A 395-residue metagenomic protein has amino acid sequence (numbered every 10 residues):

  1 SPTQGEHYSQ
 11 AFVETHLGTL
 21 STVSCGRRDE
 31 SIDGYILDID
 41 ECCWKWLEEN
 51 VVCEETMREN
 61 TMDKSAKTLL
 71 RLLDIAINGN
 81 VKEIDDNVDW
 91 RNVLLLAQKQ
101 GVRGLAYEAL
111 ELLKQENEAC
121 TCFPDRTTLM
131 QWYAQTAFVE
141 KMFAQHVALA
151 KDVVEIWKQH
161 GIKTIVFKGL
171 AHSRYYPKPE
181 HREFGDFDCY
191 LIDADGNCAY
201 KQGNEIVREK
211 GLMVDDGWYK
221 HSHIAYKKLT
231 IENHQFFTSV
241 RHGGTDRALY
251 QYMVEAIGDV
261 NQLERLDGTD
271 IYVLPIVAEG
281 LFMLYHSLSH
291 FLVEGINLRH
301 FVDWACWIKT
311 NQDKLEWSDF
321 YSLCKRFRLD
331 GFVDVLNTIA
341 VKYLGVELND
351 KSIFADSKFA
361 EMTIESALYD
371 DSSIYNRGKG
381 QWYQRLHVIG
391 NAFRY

Functional and structural regions predicted by a protein language model:
S1, S9, S21-S24, S31: Serine residues within intrinsically disordered or low-complexity segments
Q4-Q10, H16, Y35, Q115: Low-complexity, intrinsically disordered or signal/transmembrane-proximal segments
L17-L20, L37, L47: Leucine-biased recognition of intrinsically disordered, low-complexity hydrophobic segments
C25, C42-C43, C53: Cysteine-centered motifs
R27-R28, R58: Basic polycationic patches enriched in arginine
E49-T61: Short, Lys/Arg-enriched N-terminal segments with co-localized hydrophobic residues within the first ~10-30 amino acids
R58-G185, L191-Y395: Conserved NTP-donor binding/palm subdomain of two-metal-ion nucleotidyltransferases/polymerases, i.e., the charged
